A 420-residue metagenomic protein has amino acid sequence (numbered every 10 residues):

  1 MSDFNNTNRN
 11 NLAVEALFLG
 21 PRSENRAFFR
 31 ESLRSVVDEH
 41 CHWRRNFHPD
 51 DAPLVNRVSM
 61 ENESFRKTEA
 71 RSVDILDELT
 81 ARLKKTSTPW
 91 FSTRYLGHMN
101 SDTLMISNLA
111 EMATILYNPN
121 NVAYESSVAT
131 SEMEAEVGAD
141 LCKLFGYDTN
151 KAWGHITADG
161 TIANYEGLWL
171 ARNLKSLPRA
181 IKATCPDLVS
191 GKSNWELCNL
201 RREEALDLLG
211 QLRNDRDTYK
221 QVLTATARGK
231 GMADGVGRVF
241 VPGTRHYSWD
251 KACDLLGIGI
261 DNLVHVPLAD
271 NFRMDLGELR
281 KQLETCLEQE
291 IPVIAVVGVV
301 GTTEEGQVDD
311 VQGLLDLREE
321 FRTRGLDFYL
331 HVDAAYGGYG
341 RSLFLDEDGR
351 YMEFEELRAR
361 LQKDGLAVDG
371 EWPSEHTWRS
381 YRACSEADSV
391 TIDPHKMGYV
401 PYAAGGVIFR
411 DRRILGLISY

Functional and structural regions predicted by a protein language model:
S2-K151, I162, R179-A180: N-terminal entrance/gating region of PLP-dependent enzymes' catalytic architecture
N118-G160, L170-D215: Conserved N-terminal alpha-helix of the aminotransferase class I/II PLP-enzyme fold
T157-A158, S176, T184-G313, G340-D369 (+1 more regions): PLP-dependent aminotransferase-class I/II
T244-H246, D270-N271, G301-T303, G337 (+3 more regions): Short, glycine-/Ser/Thr-/acidic-enriched flexible segments
E320-L326: Short helix-capping segments at alpha-helix termini
D333: Glycine-centered flexible beta-alpha turn that most often forms the glycine-rich phosphate-binding loop
L357-Y420: Active-site C-terminal subdomain of aminotransferase-like
